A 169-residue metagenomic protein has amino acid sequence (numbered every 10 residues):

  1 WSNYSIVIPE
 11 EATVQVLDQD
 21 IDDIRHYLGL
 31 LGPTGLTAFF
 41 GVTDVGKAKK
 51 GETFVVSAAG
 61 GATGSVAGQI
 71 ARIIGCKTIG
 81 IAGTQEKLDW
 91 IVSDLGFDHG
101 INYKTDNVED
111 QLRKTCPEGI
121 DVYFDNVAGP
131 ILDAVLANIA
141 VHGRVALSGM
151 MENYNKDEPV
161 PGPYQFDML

Functional and structural regions predicted by a protein language model:
W1-A58: NAD(P)H dinucleotide-binding glycine-rich loop of Rossmann-like/cofactor-binding domains, especially the beta1-alpha1
S2-N3, G83-W90, V160-D167: Short, glycine/polar-rich helix-capping loops at beta-to-alpha or helix-loop-helix junctions that flank or form
T34-T37, A62-T63, I131: Hydrophobic/small residue at the entry helix of a nucleotide-binding pocket
A48, C116, I139-A140: A generic alpha-to-beta junction signature in SAM-dependent methyltransferases
V56, R72-A134: Adenosine-nucleotide cofactor-binding segment
G60, G64, G68: N-terminal Rossmann NAD(P)H-binding glycine-rich loop of SDR-like oxidoreductase domains
P130-L169: Glycine-rich phosphate-binding loop and adjacent beta-alpha segment of Rossmann(oid) nucleotide-cofactor-binding
